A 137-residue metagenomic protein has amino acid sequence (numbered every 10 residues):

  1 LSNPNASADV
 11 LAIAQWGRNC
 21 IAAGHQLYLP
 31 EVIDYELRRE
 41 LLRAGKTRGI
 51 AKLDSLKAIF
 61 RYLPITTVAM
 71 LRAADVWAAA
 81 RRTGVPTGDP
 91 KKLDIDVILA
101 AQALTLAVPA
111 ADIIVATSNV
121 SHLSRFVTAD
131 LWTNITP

Functional and structural regions predicted by a protein language model:
L1-L29, R39-K57: Short, well-structured N-terminal submotif of metal-dependent ribonuclease cores
L1-P4, P86-P90: Surface-exposed cleft-lining segments at the edges of enzyme active sites
N5-S7, R18-A23, A80-V85, L104-I113 (+1 more regions): Alpha-helix termini
L29, P64, D94, T117-S118: Short beta-strand scaffold positions
I33, A69, L99, S121-H122: Alpha-helix capping/helix-boundary segments
L37, K91-I113: Acidic, metal-associated active-site segment
I59-T87: Acidic catalytic patch
R61-T66, L131-P137: Short acidic-hydrophobic, aromatic-tinged amphipathic segments that line or gate anion-handling sites
